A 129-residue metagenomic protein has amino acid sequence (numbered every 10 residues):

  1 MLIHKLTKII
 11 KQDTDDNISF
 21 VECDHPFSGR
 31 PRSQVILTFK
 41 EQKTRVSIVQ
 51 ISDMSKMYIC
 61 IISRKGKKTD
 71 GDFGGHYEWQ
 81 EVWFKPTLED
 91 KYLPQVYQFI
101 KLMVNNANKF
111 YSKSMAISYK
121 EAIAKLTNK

Functional and structural regions predicted by a protein language model:
M1, M54-M57, M103, M115: Detector for methionine-enriched segments
M1-L2, E89: Generic structural signal for short, solvent-exposed loop/turn connectors between secondary structure elements
L2-N17: Amphipathic alpha-helical segments
H4, G29-P31, T44, S63 (+3 more regions): Short, intrinsically disordered low-complexity segments
D13-K68: Amphipathic, interaction-prone secondary-structure segments
G66-K129: Mixed-charge, Lys/Arg-enriched low-complexity segments
